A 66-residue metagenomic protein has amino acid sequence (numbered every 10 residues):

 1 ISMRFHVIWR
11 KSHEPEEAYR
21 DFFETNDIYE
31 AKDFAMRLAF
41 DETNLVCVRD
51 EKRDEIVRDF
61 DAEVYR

Functional and structural regions predicted by a protein language model:
I1-R20, D50: Short aromatic-glycine-(Arg/Gly/Cys) micro-motifs in beta-strand/loop hairpins
F5-V7, T25, A31, A35 (+1 more regions): Hydrophobic beta-strand residues in large extracellular and virion-surface proteins
W9, N26-D27, L38, V64: Prokaryotic Sec-type signal peptides and long signal-anchor helices with extended Leu/Ile/Val-rich h-regions
E16-E30: A short, exposed loop/beta-hairpin motif centered on an aromatic-Gly-Thr core
R20, M36-R66: Short, mixed-charge low-complexity intrinsically disordered segments
